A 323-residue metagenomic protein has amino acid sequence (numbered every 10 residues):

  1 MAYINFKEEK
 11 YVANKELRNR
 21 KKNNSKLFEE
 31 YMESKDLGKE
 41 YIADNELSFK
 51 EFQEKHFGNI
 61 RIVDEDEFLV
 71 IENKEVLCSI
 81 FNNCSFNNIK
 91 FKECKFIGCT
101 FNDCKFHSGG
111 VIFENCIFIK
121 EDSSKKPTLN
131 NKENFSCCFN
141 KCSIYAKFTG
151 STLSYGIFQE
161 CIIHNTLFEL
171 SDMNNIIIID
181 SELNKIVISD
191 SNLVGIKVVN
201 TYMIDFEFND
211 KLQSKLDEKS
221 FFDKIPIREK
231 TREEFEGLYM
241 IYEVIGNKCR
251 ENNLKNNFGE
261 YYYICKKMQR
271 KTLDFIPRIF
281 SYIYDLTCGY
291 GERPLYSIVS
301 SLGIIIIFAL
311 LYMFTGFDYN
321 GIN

Functional and structural regions predicted by a protein language model:
M1-L27: Long cytosolic C-terminal regulatory regions of eukaryotic multi-pass membrane proteins
F6-K7, K22, M32-C249, L254: Tandem repeat scaffolds
K211-S220, R270-Y282: Coil-to-alpha-helix initiation sites in intrinsically disordered, low-complexity, charged segments
N247-R270: TPR/TPR-like (Sel1-like) alpha-helical repeat modules
N256-N257, Q269, I276, P294 (+1 more regions): Secondary-structure transition/capping residues
F275-T315: Transmembrane alpha-helical segments and their cytosolic interface motifs in multi-pass membrane proteins
F317-N323: Interfacial/capping segments of alpha-helical transmembrane domains
